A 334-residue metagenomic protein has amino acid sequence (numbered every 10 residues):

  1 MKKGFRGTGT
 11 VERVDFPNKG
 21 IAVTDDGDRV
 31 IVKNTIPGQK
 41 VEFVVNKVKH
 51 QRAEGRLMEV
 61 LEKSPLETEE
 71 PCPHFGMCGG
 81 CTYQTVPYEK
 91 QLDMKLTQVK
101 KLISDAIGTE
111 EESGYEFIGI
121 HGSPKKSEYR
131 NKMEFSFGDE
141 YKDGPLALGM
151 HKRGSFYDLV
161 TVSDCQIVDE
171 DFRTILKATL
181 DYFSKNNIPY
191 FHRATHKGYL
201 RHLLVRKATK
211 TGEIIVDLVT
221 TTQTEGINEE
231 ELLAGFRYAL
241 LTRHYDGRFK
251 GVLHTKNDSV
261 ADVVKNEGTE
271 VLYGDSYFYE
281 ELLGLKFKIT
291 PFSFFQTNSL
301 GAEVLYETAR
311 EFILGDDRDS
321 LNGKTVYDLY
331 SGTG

Functional and structural regions predicted by a protein language model:
M1-G334: Accessory RNA-recognition modules of RNA-modification enzymes
